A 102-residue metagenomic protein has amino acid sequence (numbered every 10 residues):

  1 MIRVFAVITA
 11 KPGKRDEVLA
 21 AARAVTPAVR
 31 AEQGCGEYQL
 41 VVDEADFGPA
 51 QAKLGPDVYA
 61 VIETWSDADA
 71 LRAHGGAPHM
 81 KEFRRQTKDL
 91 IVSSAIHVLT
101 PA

Functional and structural regions predicted by a protein language model:
M1-I2, A102: Absolute protein N-terminus
I2-T9, Q39-G75: Short, well-ordered beta-strand segments in beta-rich or mixed alpha/beta enzyme and ligand-binding folds
T9-A10, E32, M80, I91-S93: Hydrophobic/basic alpha-helical segments enriched in Actinobacteria
K14-L40, P78-R84: Short amphipathic alpha-helical segments
Q39-D57, E82-A102: Glycine-rich beta-strand-turn "strand-cap" elements at beta-sheet edges
